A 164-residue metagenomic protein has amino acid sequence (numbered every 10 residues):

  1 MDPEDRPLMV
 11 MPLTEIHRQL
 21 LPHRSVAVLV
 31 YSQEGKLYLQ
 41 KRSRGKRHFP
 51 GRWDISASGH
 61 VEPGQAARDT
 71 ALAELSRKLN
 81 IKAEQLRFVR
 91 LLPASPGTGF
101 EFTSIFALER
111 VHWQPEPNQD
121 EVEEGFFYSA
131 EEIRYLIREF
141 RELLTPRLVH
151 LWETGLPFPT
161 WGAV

Functional and structural regions predicted by a protein language model:
M1-A27, Q33: Acidic, metal-coordinating catalytic segment for phosphate/diphosphate chemistry, firing primarily on the Nudix
L13-T14, S43, A67, E121 (+1 more regions): Residue-level structural signal for beta-strand termini and adjacent loop
T14-H17, R90-S95: Short, solvent-exposed loop/turn elements at beta->coil junctions and helix N-caps that rim active or binding pockets
E15, G45-R47, L143: Short, surface-exposed beta-strand-loop junctions and turns on beta-sheet-rich folds
S25-A57: A glycine-rich, hydrophobic loop/mini-helix early in the fold
L39, S56-V89: The catalytic Nudix box helix
G51, R90, G97-V164: Nudix hydrolase/Nudix homology domain
